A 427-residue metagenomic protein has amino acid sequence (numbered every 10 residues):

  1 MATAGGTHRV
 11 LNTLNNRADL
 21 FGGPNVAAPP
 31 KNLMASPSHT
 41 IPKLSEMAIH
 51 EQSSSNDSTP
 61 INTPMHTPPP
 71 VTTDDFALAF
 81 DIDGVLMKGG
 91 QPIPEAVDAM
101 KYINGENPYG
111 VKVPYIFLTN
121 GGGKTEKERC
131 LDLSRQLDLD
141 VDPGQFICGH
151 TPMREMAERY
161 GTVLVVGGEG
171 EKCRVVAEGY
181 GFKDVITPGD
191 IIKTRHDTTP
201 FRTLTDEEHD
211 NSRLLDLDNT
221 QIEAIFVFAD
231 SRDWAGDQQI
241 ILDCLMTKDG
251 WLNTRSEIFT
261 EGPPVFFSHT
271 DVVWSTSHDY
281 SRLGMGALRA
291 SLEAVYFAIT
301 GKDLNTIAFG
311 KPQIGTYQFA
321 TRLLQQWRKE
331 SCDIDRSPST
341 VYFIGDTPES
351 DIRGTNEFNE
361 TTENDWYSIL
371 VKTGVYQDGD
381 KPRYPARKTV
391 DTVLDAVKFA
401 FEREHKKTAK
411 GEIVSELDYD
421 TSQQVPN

Functional and structural regions predicted by a protein language model:
A2-I82, M87-K101, P108, K124-K127 (+2 more regions): Asp-based, Mg2+/Mn2+-dependent phosphohydrolase catalytic module
Y115-E126: Short beta-strand-loop/turn "lid" adjacent to the catalytic site in phosphate-handling enzymes
